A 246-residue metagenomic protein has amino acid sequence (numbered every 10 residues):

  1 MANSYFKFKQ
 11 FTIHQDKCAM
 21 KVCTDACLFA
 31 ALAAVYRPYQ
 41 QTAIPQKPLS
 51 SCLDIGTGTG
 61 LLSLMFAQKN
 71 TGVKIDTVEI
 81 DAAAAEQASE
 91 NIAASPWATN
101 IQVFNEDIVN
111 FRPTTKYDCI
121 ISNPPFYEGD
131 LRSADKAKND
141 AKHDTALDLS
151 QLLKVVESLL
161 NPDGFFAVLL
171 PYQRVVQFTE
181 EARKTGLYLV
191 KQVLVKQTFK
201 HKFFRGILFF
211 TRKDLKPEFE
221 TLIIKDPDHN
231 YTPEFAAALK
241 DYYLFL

Functional and structural regions predicted by a protein language model:
A2-Q40, S50, T57-T59, L64-M65 (+1 more regions): SAM-dependent Rossmann-like transferase core, predominantly class I methyltransferases with a strong bias toward
Q10, G72-K74, A98-N100, D163 (+1 more regions): A generic structural signal for alpha->beta connector loops
H14, D76, Q102-F104, V190-V193: General small-molecule cofactor/ligand-binding pocket signal
C18, V22, A146-F203: Conserved Class I SAM-dependent methyltransferase catalytic core
F29, N123, L152, F210: Residue-level signal for inorganic ion chemistry
A31-Q40, P45-T114, C119-S122, E128-S133: Conserved SAM/SAH cofactor-binding pocket of Class I
P124-Q151, V155: Mobile active-site "lid"/loop adjacent to the S-adenosyl-L-methionine
K200-L246: SAM/dcSAM-binding transferase cores
